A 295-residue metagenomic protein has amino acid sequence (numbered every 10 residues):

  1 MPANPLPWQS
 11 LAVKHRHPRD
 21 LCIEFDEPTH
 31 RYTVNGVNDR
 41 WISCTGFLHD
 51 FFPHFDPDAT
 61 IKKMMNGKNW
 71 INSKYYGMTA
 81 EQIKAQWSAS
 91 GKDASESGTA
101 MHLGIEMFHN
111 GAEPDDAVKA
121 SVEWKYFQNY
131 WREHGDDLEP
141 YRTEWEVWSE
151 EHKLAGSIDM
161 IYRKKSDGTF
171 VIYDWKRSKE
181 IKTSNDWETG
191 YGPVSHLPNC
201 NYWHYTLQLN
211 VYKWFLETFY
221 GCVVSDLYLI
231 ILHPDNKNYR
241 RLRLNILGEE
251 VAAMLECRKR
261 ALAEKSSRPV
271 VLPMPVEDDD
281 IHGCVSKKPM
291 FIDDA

Functional and structural regions predicted by a protein language model:
M1, Q9, N72, K165 (+2 more regions): Intrinsically disordered, low-complexity segments enriched in Ser/Pro/Gly/Ala and basic residues
M1-A100: Charged, glycine-rich intrinsically disordered N-terminal tails and low-complexity linkers that flank
P5-L11, I83-V194: Catalytic cores of nuclease domains that cleave nucleic-acid phosphodiester backbones
T29-H30, G36, G168, H282 (+1 more regions): Intrinsic-disorder/low-complexity loop/linker signature
H49, D58-K62, A80-K84, S88 (+4 more regions): Generic detector of well-ordered alpha-helical segments enriched in charged/polar residues, highlighting helical
D50, H54, N66-W70, M107-G111 (+3 more regions): A structural signal for alpha-helix termini and helix-coil/disorder junctions
N72-S73, E113-D116, A263-S266: Residue-level signal for secondary-structure boundary elements
N199-T206, V211-A295: Metal-dependent nuclease catalytic regions and adjoining charged, substrate-binding loops involved in nucleic-acid end
